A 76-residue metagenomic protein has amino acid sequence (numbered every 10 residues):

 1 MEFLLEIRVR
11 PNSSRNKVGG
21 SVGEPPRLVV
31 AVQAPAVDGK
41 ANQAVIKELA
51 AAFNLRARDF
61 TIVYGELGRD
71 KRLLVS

Functional and structural regions predicted by a protein language model:
M1-G39, Q43-I46, A52-A57, T61-S76: Contiguous, often N-terminal, cationic amphipathic patches that form binding interfaces
